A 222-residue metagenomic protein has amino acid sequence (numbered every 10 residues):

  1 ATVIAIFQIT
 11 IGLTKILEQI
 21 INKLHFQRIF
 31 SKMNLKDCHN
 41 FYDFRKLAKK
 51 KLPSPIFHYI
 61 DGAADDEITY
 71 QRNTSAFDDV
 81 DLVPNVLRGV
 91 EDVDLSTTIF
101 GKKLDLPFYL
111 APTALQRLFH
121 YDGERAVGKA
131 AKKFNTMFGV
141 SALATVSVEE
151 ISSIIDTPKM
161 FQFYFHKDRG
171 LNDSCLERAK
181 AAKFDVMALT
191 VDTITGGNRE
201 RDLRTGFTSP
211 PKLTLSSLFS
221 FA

Functional and structural regions predicted by a protein language model:
T2-I9: Extreme N-terminal basic, low-complexity initiation segments that serve as generic localization/processing leaders
N22, F26-G101, G206, P210-S216 (+1 more regions): An N-cap/entry alpha-helix motif that binds or orients negatively charged groups
P53, L110, A131, L189: Conserved, mostly hydrophobic/aromatic
F108-A111, T136-V140, K159-F163, M187: Hydrophobic faces of well-ordered beta-strands that scaffold small-molecule active sites in alpha/beta enzyme cores
P112-Y121, F161-R169: Active-site mouth loops of central-metabolism enzymes
Y121, V140-D156, K167-S174, T195-T205: Active-site-adjacent beta->alpha loops and helix N-cap segments on the catalytic face of soluble alpha/beta enzymes
S174-A222: Alpha/beta enzyme core
